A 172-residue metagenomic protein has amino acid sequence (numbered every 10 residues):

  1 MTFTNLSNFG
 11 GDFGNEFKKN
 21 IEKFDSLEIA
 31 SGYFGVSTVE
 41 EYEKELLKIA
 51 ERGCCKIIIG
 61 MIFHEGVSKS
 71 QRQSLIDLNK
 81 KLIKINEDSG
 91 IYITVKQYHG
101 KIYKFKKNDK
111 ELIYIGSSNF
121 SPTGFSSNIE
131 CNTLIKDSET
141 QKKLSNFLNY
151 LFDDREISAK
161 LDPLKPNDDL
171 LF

Functional and structural regions predicted by a protein language model:
M1-F172: PLD/PLD-like phosphodiesterase catalytic module centered on the HKD motif
